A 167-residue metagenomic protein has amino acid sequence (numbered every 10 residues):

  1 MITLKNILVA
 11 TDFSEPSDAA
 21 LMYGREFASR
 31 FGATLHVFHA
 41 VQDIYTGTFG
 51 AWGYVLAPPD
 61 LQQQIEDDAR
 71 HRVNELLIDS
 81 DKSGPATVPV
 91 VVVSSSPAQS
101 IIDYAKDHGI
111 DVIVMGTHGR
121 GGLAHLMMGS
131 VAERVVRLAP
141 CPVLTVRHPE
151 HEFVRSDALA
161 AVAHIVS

Functional and structural regions predicted by a protein language model:
M1-I2, R30, E75-I113, H151-R155 (+2 more regions): Structural beta-alpha unit
I2-A57, T87, L138, H148-F153 (+1 more regions): Small/aliphatic-rich secondary-structure junction motif
E26-F27, Y104, R134-V135: Hydrophobic/aromatic ligand-binding patch that stacks against planar heteroaromatic rings of cofactors or nucleotides
H36-F38, V114, L144: Hydrophobic/aromatic beta-strand patches that form the interior of the parallel beta-sheet core in alpha/beta enzyme
L56-H71: A short acidic, glycine-rich active-site loop that binds or catalyzes chemistry on phosphate/adenosine moieties
V112-R134, H148, E152-V154: Glycine-rich, Arg-bearing micro-motifs that act as flexible, cationic patches
